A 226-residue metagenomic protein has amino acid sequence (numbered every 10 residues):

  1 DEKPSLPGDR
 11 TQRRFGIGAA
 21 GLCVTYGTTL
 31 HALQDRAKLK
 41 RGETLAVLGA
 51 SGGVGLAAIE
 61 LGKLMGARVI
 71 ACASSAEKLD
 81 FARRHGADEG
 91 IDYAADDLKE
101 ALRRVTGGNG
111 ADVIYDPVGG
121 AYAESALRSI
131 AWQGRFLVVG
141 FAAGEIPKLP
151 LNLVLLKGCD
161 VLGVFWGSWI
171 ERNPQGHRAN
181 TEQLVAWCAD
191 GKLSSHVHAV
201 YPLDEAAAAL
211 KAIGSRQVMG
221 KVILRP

Functional and structural regions predicted by a protein language model:
D1-Q12, C23: Glycine-rich phosphate/adenylate-binding loop and adjacent beta-alpha elements of nucleotide- or dinucleotide-binding
A19-D96: Mid-domain Rossmann-like dinucleotide-binding core that forms the NAD(H)/NADP(H) cofactor-binding site
R41-G42, A111, Q133: Phosphate-coordination loops involved in phosphoryl transfer and adenosine-cofactor binding
A46, I114-Y115: N-terminal Rossmann-like NAD(P) cofactor-binding module of classical short-chain dehydrogenase/reductase
D97-G108: Short amphipathic alpha-helix with an adjacent loop that forms part of the alpha/beta core around
A121-K192, R225-P226: Glycine-rich phosphate-binding loop and adjacent beta-alpha segment of Rossmann(oid) nucleotide-cofactor-binding
V185, K192-A199, A207-P226: C-terminal capping/lid region of NAD(P)-dependent oxidoreductase domains
